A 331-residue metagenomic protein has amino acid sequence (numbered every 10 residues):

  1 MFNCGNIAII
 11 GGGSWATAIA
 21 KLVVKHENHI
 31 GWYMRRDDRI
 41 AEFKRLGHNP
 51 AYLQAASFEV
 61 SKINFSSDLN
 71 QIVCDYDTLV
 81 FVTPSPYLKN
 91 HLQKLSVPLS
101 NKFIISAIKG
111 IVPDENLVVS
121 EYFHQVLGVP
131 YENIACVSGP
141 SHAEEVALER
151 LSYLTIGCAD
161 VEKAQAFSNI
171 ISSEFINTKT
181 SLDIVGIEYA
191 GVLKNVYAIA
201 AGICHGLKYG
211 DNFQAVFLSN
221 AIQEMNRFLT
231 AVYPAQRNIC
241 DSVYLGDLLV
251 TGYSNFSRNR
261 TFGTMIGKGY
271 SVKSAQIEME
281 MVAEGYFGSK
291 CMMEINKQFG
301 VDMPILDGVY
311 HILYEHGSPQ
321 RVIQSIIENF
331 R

Functional and structural regions predicted by a protein language model:
M1-A56, I63-S67: NAD(P)+-binding Rossmann beta1-loop-alpha1 motif at the extreme N-terminus of oxidoreductases
C4-N6, K102, S152: Nucleotide donor/acceptor-binding cores
I7, H29-I30, E132-I134, T178: Hydrophobic anchor at the start of a short beta-strand that flanks the dinucleotide cofactor-binding loop
E59-V60, N64-C74, T78-E149, F167: Rossmann-like NAD(P)(H) cofactor-binding subdomain of soluble oxidoreductases
C74-D75, L193, L245: Alpha-helix C-terminal capping/helix-to-coil transition sites in glycosyltransferase folds
Y87, Y122, V126-N133, L151-I199 (+1 more regions): Internal alpha-helical scaffold of NAD(P)-dependent oxidoreductase catalytic cores
A201-H205, T230-R331: NAD(P)-dependent Rossmann-like dehydrogenase/reductase catalytic/cofactor-binding core
